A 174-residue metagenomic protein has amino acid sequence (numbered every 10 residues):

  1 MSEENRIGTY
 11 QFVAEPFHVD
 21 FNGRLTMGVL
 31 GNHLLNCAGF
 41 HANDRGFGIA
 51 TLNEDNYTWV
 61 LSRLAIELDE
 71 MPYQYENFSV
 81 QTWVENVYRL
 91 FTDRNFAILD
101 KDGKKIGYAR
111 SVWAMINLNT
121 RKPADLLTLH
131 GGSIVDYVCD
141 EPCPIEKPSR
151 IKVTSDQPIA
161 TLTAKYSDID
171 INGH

Functional and structural regions predicted by a protein language model:
M1-Q81, E85-H174: Terminal targeting signals and extreme-terminal segments of soluble enzymes
